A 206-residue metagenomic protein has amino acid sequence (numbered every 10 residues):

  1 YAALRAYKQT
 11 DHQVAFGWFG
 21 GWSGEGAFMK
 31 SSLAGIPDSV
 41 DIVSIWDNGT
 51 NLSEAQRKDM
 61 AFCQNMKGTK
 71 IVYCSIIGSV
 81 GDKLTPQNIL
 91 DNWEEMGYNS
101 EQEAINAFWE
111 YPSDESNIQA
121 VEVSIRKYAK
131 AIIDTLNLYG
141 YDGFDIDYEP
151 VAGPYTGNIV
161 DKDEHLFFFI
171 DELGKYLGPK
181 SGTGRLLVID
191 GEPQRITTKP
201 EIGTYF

Functional and structural regions predicted by a protein language model:
Y1-H12: Non-catalytic propeptide/linker segments at domain boundaries
D11-F206: Chitinase-like catalytic core of GlcNAc-active glycosidases
